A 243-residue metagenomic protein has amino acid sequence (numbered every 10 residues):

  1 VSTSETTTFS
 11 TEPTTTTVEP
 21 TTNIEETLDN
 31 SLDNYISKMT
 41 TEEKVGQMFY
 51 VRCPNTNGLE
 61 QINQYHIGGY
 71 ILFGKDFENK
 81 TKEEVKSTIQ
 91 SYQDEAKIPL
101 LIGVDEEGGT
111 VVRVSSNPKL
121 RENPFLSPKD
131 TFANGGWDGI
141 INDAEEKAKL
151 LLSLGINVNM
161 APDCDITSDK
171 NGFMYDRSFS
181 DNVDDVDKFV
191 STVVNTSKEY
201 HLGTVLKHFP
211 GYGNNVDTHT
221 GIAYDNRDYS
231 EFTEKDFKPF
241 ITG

Functional and structural regions predicted by a protein language model:
V1-K38: N-terminal, intrinsically disordered, polar/charged segments of Gram-positive cell-envelope systems that serve as
N23-N57, E107, V193: Boundary/entry segment of secreted carbohydrate-active catalytic domains
T27-N34, N57, E84-S87, S91 (+5 more regions): Extracytoplasmic/secreted proteins, especially bacterial periplasmic and envelope-associated proteins
V45-Q47, G68, K97-I102, I156-N157 (+2 more regions): Short, well-ordered coil/turn segments that N-cap beta-strands
R52-N55, S230-G243: A general structural motif
Q61-Q64, I241-T242: Mature extracellular/periplasmic domains of secretome proteins
N63-V186, H208, G213-D228: Enzymes and membrane/adaptor proteins characterized by extended Gly/Ser/Thr/Asp/Glu-rich, aromatic-dotted
V193, L202, H208, P239: Internal active-site segments that recognize and position negatively charged phosphoryl groups and nucleotide moieties
